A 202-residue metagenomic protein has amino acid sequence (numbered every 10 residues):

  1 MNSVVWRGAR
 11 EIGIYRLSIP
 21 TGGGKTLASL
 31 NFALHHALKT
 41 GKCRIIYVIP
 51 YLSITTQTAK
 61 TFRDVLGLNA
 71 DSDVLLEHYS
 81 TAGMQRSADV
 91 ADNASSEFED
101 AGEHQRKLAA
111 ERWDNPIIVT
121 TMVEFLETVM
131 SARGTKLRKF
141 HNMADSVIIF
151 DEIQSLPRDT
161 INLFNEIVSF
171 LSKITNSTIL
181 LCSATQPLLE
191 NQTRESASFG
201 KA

Functional and structural regions predicted by a protein language model:
M1-A202: N-terminal helicase ATP-binding lobe
